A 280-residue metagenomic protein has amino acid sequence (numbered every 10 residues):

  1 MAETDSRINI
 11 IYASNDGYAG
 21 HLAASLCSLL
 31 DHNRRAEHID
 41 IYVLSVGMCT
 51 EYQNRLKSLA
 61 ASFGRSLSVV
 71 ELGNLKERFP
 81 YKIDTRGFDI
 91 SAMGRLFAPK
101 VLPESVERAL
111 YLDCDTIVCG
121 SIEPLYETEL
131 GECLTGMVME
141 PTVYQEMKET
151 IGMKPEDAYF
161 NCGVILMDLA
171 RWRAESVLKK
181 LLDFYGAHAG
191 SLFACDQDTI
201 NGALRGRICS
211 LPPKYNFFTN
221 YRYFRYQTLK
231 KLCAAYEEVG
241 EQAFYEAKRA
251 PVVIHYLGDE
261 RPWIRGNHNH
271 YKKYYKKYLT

Functional and structural regions predicted by a protein language model:
M1-S14, H21-A24, M167-T280: A glycosyltransferase accessory/donor-loop signature
I8, N33-Y42: Short loop->beta transition adjacent to catalytic acidic/histidine clusters or analogous donor-positioning motifs
A19-R34: Histidine-anchored nucleotide/phosphate-binding helix
C27, N54-K57, E104, C119-L130 (+1 more regions): Short alpha-helix within the catalytic core of nucleotide-sugar-dependent glycosyltransferases
I39-G47, M137-M139: Short internal beta-strands
K57-K100: Active-site-proximal specificity loops/subdomain of glycosyltransferases
A109: Short aromatic/hydrophobic "clamp" motif used to bind/position activated sugar donors
T116-I151: Conserved donor-nucleotide/metal-binding helix-loop-beta segment in metal-dependent transferases, i.e., the alpha-helix
